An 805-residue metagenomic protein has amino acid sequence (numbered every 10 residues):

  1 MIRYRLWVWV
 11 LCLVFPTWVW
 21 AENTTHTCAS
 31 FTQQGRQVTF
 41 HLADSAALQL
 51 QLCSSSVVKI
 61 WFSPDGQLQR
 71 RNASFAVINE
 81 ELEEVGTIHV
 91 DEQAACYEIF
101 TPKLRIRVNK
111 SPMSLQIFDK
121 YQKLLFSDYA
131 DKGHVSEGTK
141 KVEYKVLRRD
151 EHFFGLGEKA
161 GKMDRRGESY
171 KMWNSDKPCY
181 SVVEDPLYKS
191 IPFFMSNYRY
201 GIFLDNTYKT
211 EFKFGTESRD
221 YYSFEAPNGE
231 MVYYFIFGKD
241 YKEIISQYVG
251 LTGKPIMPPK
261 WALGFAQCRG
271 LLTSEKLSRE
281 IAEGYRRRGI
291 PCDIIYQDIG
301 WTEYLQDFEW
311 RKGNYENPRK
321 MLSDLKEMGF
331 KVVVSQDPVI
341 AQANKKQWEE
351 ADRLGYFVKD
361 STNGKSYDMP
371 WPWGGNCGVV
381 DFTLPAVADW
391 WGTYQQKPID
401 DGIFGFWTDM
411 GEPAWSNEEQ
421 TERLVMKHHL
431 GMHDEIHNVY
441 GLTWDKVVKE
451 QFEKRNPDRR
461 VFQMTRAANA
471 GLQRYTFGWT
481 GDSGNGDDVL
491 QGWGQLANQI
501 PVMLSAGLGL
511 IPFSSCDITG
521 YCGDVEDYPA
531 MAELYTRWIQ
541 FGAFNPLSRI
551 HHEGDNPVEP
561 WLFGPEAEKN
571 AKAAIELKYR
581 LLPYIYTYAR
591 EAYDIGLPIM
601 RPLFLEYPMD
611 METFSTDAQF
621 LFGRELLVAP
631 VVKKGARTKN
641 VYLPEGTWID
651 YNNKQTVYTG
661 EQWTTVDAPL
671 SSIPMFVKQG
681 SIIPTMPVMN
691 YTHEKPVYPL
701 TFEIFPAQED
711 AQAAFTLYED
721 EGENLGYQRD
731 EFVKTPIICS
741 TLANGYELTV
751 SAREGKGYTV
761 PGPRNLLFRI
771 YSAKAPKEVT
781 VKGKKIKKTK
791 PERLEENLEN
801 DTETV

Functional and structural regions predicted by a protein language model:
M1-H26: Bacterial Sec-dependent N-terminal signal peptides
R5-W7, L11-L13, W61, A468 (+1 more regions): Small/flexible residues
F15-T17, S54, I511-P512: Generic signature of intrinsically disordered, low-complexity, basic-rich segments and short cationic peptides
W20-W261, C268-G270, S274-L277, A282-E283 (+9 more regions): N-terminal accessory segment at the very beginning of proteins
Q122-S672, V677-K678: Catalytic-domain carbohydrate-binding cleft regions of carbohydrate-active enzymes
